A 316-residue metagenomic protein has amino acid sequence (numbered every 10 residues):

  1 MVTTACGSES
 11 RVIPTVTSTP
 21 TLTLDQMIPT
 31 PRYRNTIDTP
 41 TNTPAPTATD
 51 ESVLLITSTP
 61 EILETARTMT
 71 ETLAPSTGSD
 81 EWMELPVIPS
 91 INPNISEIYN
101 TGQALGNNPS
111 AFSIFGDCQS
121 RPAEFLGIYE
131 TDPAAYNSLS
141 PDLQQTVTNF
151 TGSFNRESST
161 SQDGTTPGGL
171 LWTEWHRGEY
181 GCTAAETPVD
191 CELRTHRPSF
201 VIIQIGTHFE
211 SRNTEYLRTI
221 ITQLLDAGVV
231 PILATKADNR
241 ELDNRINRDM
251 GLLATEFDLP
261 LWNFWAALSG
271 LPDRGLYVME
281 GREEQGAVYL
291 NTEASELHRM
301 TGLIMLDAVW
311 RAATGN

Functional and structural regions predicted by a protein language model:
M1-N108, F115, E124, I128 (+6 more regions): Intrinsically disordered, low-complexity Ser/Thr/Pro-rich tracts
V87, I91-N94, N108, A185 (+5 more regions): Stable alpha-helical elements in mature extracytoplasmic
L105-T214, Y289: Conserved SGNH/GDSL esterase-like catalytic core that processes O-acyl groups on lipids and polysaccharides
C118-P122, G206-R212, P231, A237-L242 (+1 more regions): Solvent-exposed loop/turn segments at secondary-structure junctions within structured extracellular/periplasmic domains
S120, E124, R194, G206 (+3 more regions): Sec-exported extracytoplasmic/periplasmic mature domains
I202, G206-H208, R218, T222-M250: Active-site segments of SGNH/GDSL-like serine hydrolases that catalyze O-acetyl group transfer/hydrolysis on lipids
E241-N316: Catalytic His-Asp segment of secreted/periplasmic serine-dependent ester chemistry enzymes
